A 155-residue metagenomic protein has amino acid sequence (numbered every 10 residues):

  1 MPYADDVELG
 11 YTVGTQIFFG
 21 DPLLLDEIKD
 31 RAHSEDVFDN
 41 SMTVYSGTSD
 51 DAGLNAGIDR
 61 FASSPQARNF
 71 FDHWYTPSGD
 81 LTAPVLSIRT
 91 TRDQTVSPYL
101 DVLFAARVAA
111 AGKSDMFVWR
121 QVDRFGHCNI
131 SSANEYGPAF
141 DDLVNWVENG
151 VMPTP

Functional and structural regions predicted by a protein language model:
M1-T76: Accessory cap/linker subdomain of secreted extracellular hydrolases
S63-Q66, V96-S97, E135-Y136: Phosphate/oxyanion-binding active-site loops and adjacent basic polyanion-contact surfaces
F70-L81, A109-G112: Surface-exposed acidic, glycine-flexible loop patches that form ligand/cofactor-binding and adhesion interfaces
L81, L86-R89, D93: Short beta-strand/loop motif that positions the catalytic acidic residue of the alpha/beta-hydrolase fold
Q94-L100, G112: Conserved alpha/beta-hydrolase "acid-adjacent" motif
L100, F104, Y136-A139: Stable alpha-helical elements in mature extracytoplasmic
R107-A109, V147: Hydrophobic, Leu/Ile/Phe/Ala-enriched alpha-helical segments that form helix-helix packing faces
S114-P155: C-terminal catalytic histidine-bearing segment of alpha/beta-hydrolase fold enzymes
